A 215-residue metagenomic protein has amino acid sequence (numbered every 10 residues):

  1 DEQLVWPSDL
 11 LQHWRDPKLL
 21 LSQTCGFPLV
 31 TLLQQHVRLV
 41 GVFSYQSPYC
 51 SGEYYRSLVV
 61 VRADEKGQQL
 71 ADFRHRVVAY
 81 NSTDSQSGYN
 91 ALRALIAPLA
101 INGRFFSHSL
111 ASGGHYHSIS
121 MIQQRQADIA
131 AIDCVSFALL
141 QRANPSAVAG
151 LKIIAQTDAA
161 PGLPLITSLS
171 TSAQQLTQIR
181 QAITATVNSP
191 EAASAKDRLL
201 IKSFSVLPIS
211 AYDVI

Functional and structural regions predicted by a protein language model:
D1-H36, G52-Y54, E191-I215: N-terminal hydrophobic or amphipathic helices and topogenic motifs
E2-H13, C25, S44-S47, R104-S120: Short helix-initiation/N-cap motifs at beta->coil->alpha
W14, F73, I122-Q123: Hydrophobic residues within well-ordered alpha-helices
Q23-Q34, P98, Q123, D128-V148: A ligand-binding cleft/hinge motif common to bilobed small-molecule-binding domains
G41-F43, Y49, E53-L58, P145-Q181 (+1 more regions): Periplasmic-binding protein-like
S51-I119, A193-V206, S210-D213: Bilobed "Venus flytrap"/periplasmic-binding protein-like clamshell domains and structurally analogous long
V77, S118, A127-A130, L163: Conserved active-site beta-strand-loop modules that form the wall/rim of enzyme catalytic pockets and either contain
